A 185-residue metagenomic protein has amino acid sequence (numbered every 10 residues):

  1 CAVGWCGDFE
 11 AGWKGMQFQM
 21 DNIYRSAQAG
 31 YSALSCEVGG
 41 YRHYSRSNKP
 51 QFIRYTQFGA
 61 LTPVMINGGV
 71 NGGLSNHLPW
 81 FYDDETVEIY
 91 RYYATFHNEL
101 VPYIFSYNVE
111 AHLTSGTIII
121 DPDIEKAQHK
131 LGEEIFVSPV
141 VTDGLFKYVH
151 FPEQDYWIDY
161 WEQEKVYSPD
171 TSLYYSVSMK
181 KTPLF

Functional and structural regions predicted by a protein language model:
C1-T182: Catalytic-domain carbohydrate-binding cleft regions of carbohydrate-active enzymes
